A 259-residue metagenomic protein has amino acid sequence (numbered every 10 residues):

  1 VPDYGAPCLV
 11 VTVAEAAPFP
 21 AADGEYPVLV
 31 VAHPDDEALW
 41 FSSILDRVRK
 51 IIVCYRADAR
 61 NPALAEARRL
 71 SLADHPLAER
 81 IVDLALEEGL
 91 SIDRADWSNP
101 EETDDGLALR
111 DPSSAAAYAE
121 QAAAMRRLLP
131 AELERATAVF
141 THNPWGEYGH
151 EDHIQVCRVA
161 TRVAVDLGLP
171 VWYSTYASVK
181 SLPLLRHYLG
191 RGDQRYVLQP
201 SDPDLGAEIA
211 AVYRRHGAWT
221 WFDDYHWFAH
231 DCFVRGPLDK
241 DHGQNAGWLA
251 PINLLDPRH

Functional and structural regions predicted by a protein language model:
P2-R135, R162-D166: Active-site rim/loop-helix segments in enzyme catalytic domains that contact anionic ligands
D35, V139, D152, A160: Divalent metal-coordination and catalytic microenvironments
R60, G89-D93, E147-H150, C157 (+1 more regions): Short catalytic/ligand-binding loop motif for oxyanion handling, primarily in non-cytosolic enzymes, centered on
G106, C157-T161, G192-R195: Short, electropositive alpha-helical surface patch
E132-P144: N-terminal glycine-rich phosphate/adenylate-binding segment common to multiple enzyme folds
T141-G146, E151, T175-Y176: Short, well-ordered beta-to-alpha junction loops that form the rim of enzyme active sites and present histidine/acidic
Q155-L169: Glycosyltransferases and closely related glycan-assembly transferases that use nucleotide-activated donors
D166-H259: The feature marks non-catalytic terminal segments
